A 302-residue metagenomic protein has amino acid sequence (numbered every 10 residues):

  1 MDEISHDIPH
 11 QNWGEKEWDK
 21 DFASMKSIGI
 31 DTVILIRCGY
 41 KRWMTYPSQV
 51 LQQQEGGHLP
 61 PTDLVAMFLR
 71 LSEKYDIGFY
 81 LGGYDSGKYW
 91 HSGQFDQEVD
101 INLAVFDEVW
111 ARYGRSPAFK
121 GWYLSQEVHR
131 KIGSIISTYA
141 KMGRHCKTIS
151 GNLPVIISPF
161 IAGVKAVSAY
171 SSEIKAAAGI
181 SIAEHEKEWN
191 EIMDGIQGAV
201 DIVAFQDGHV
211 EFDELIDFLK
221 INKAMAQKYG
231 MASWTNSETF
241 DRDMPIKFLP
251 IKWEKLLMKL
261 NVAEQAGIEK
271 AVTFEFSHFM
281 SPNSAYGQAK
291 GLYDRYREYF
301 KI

Functional and structural regions predicted by a protein language model:
M1-D7, G83-H91, L153-K175, D207 (+2 more regions): Active-site clefts of carbohydrate-active enzymes
G14, V167-I192, R242-E269: Non-catalytic scaffold segments within catalytic domains of secreted glycoside hydrolases
E15-G87, I135-I156, I216-M225, G291: Aromatic-lined substrate-binding rim segments of carbohydrate-active enzymes
D21, M25, I30-I36, V200 (+2 more regions): Substrate-binding cleft of secreted/luminal carbohydrate-active enzymes
S24, G57-Y75, G93-G121, M142-H145 (+2 more regions): An active-site-proximal structural segment forming one wall of the substrate-binding cleft that immediately precedes
M44-L59, W90-D107, Y170-I180, F248-E254 (+1 more regions): Aromatic- and acidic-residue-enriched segments that line the glycan-binding/catalytic groove of carbohydrate-active
Y84-H91, V105-I135, I202-Q206, V272: Active-site groove signature of glycoside hydrolases
P117-R130, P159-F160, S172-E214: Aromatic- and acid-rich polysaccharide-binding/catalytic face of secreted or lumenal carbohydrate-active enzymes
